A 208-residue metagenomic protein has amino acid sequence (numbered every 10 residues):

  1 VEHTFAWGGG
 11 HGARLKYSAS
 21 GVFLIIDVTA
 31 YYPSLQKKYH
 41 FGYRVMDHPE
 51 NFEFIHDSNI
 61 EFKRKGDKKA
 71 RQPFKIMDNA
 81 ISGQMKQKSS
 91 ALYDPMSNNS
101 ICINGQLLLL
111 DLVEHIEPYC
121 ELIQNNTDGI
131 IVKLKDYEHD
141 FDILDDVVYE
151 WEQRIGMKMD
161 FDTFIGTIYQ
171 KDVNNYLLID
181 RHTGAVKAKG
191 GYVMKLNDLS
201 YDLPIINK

Functional and structural regions predicted by a protein language model:
H3-N126, K133: Helical catalytic core of nucleic-acid polymerases
N126-G129, G156: Active-site lining segments that contact anionic ligands and/or coordinate catalytic metals
K133-K208: C-terminal polymerase-core module
